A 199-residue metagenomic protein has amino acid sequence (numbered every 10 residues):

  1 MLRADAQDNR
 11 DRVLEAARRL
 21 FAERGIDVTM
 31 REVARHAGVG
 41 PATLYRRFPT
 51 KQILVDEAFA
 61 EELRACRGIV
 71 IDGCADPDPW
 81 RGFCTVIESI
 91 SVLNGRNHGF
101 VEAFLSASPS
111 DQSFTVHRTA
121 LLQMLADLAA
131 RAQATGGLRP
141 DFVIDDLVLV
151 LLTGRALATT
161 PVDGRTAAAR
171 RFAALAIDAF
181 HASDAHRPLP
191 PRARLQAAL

Functional and structural regions predicted by a protein language model:
M1-H36, I53: Basic, helix-initiating cap at the start of DNA-binding domains
G25-I26, R46, R139: Helix-turn-helix/winged-helix DNA-binding modules
G38-F48: Short hydrophobic/aromatic patch on the recognition helix
V55-E62: Alpha-helical DNA-contacting segments of helix-turn-helix folds
E57, G68-R96, S110-S113, A120 (+1 more regions): Hydrophobic alpha-helical connector segments
E102-D111, R192-L195: Short linear capping/connector segments at secondary-structure termini
V116-H117, A134-L149, G164-A167: All-alpha amphipathic helical-bundle segments outside canonical DNA-binding/catalytic cores that form hydrophobic
Q123-A134, T153, T160-L199: C-terminal peripheral helix-coil segments that are non-catalytic and often amphipathic
